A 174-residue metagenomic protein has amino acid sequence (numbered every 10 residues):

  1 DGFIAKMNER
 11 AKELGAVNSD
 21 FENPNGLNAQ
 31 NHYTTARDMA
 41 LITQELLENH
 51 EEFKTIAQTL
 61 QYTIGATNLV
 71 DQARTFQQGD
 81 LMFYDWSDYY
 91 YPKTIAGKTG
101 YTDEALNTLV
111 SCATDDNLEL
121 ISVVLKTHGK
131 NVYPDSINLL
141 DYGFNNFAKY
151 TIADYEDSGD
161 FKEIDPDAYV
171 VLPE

Functional and structural regions predicted by a protein language model:
D1-G2, N8, P24-N28, A36 (+1 more regions): N-terminal pre-first-transmembrane soluble regions of secretory-pathway and organelle membrane proteins
G2-S19: Short, charged, amphipathic alpha-helices and their helix-cap/turn boundaries
A16-D20, Q30-E174: Domain-terminus/edge residues, biased toward the C-terminal soluble/receptor-binding domains of extracytoplasmic
